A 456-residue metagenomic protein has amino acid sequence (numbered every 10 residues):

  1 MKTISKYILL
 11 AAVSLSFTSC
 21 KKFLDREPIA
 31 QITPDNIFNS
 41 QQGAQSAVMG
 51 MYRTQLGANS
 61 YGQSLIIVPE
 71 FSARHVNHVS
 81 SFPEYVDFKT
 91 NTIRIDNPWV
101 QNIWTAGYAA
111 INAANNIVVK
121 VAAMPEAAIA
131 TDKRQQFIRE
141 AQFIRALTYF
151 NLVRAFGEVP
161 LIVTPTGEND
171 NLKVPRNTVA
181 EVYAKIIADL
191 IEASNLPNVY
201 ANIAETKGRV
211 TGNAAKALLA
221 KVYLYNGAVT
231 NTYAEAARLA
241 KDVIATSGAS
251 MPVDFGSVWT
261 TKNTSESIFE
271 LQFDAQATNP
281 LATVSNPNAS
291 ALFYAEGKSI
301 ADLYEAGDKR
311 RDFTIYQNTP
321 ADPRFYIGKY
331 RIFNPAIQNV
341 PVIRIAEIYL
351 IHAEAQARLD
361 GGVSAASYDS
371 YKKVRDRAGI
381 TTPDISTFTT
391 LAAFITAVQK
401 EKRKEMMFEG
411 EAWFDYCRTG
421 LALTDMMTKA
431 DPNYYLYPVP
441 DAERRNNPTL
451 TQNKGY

Functional and structural regions predicted by a protein language model:
M1-S19: Sec-dependent bacterial lipoprotein signal peptides
T3, C20-I67, I93-D96, T424-Y456: Membrane-proximal, proline-rich intrinsically disordered regions
P34-D35, G62-S81, I162, N198-T283 (+1 more regions): Short, surface-exposed recognition loops and adjoining beta-strand edges that mediate ligand/DNA contacts, enriched
Q45, R53, P83-F156, S194-N202 (+3 more regions): Conserved, well-structured interaction surfaces
V86, E235-I345, G420, Y437-D441 (+1 more regions): Hydrophobic-face positions in mid-chain alpha helices that act as interaction patches
K185, P280-A282, F293-A295, T314 (+1 more regions): Long, intrinsically disordered, low-complexity segments
